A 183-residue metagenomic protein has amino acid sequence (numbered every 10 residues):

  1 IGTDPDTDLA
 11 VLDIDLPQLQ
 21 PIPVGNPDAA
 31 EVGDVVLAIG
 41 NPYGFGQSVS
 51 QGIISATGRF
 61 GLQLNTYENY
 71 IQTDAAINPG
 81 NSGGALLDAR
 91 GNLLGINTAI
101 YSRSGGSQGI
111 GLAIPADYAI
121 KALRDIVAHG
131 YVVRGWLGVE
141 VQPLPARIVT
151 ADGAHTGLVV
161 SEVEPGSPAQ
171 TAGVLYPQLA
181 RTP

Functional and structural regions predicted by a protein language model:
I1-A172: Serine-dependent protease modules
A169-P183: Conserved PDZ fold ligand-binding element
